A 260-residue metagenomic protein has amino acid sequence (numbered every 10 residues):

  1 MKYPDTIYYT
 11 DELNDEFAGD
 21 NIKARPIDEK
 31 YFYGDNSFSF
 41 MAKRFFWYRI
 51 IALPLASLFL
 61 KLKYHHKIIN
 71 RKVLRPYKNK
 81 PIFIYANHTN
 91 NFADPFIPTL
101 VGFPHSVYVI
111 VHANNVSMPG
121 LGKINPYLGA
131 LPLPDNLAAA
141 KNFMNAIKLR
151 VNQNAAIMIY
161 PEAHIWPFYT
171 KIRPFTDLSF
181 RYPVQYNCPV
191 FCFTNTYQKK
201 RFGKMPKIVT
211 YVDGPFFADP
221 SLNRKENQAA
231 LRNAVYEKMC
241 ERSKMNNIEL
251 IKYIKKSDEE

Functional and structural regions predicted by a protein language model:
M1-F83, A93-I97, G122, Y127 (+3 more regions): Membrane-anchoring hydrophobic helices of lipid-metabolizing enzymes
M1-I27, M144-E260: Non-catalytic C-terminal accessory region of glycerolipid acyltransferases and related lyso-lipid remodeling enzymes
W47, I51, N90, A138-A139 (+2 more regions): Soluble or luminal CAZymes and related metallo-dependent hydrolases
A56, P98-T99, G122, I147 (+1 more regions): Short amphipathic alpha-helical segments and helix-helix/interface helices
Y64, N136-K141, I172-R173: A conditional alpha-helix N-cap/helix-loop micro-motif detector
I68-R71, M118, K141-M144: Structural motif corresponding to alpha-helix initiation and N-cap regions
Y77-L137: Catalytic core of membrane glycerolipid acyltransferases/transacylases, capturing the structured, soluble-facing
N115, A139, I165-Y169: Acidic, metal-coordinating catalytic cores used for nucleic-acid/nucleotide bond scission and strand-transfer chemistry
